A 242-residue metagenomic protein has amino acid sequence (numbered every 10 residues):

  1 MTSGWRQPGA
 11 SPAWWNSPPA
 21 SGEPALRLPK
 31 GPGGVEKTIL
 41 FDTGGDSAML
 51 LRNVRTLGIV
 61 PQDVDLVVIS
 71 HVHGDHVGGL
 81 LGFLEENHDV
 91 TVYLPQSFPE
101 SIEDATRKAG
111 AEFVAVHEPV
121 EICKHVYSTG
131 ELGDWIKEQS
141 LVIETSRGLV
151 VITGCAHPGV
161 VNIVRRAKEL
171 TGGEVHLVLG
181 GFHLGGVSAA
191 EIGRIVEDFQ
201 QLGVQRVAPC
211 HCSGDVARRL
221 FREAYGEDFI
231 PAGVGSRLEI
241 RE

Functional and structural regions predicted by a protein language model:
M1-L57, Q139-T153: Conserved beta-strand hairpin/beta-sheet module of binuclear metal-dependent hydrolase folds, prominently
E36-I39, V64-L66, H88-T91, L149-V150 (+1 more regions): Short active-site oxyanion
D42, V54, H71, H125 (+2 more regions): Divalent metal-coordination and catalytic microenvironments
G44-S47, V72-G74, L132-G133, H157: Short glycine-enriched loops at secondary-structure junctions
A48-Y93, E169-L177, E197-Q200: Active-site metal-binding motif and surrounding structural segment of the metallo-beta-lactamase
L57, H88, K108-A109, G203 (+1 more regions): Short, structured coil segments at secondary-structure junctions
H73-G78, L149, A156-L238: Cap/insert and terminal regions of metallo-dependent hydrolase folds
L94-Q139, S146, I230-R241: Metallo-beta-lactamase
